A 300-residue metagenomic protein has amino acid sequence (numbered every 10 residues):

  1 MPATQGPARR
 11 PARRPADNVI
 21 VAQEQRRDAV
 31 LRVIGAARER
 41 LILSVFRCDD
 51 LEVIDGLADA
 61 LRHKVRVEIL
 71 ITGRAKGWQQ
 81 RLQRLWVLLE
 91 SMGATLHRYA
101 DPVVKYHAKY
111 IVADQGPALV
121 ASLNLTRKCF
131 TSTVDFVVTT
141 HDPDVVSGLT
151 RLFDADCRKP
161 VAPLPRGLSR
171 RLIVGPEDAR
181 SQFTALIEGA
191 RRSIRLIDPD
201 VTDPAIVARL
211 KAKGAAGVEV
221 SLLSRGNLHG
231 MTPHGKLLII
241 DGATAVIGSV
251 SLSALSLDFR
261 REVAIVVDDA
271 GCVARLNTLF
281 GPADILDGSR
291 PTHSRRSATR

Functional and structural regions predicted by a protein language model:
P2-A36, S44-G189, I197-T244, G248-F280 (+1 more regions): HKD-type phospholipase D/PLD-like phosphodiesterase module
P291-T292: N-terminal accessory interaction module
S297-R300: Terminal interaction modules at protein C-ends
